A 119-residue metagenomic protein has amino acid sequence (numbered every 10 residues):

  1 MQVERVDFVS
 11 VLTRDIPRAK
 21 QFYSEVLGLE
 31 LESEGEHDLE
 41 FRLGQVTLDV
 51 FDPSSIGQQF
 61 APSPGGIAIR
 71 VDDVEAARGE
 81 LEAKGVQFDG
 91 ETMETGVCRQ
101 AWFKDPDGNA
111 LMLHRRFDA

Functional and structural regions predicted by a protein language model:
M1-P17, T47, G65-I69, F117-A119: N-terminal beta-strand motif that seeds the catalytic metal site of vicinal oxygen chelate
M1-Q2, R78, E82-A119: Vicinal oxygen chelate
D15-E30: Amphipathic alpha-helical segments
F22, E75-E80: Short amphipathic alpha-helices within nucleic acid-binding modules
S24-E25, R42, E82: Alpha-helical segments within the soluble intracellular
G28-S33, F88-T92: Short secondary-structure junctions
E30-P62, A110-R116: Conserved short beta-strand elements that form part of the metal-binding/catalytic scaffold of enzyme active sites
